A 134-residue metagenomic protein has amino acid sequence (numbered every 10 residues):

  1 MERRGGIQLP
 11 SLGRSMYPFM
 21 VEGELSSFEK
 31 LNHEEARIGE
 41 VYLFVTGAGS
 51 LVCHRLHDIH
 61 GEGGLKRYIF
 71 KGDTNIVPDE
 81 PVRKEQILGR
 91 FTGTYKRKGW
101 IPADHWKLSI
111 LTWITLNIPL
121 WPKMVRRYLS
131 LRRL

Functional and structural regions predicted by a protein language model:
M1-L134: Extended hydrophobic leader/signal-anchor segments used for secretion and membrane insertion
